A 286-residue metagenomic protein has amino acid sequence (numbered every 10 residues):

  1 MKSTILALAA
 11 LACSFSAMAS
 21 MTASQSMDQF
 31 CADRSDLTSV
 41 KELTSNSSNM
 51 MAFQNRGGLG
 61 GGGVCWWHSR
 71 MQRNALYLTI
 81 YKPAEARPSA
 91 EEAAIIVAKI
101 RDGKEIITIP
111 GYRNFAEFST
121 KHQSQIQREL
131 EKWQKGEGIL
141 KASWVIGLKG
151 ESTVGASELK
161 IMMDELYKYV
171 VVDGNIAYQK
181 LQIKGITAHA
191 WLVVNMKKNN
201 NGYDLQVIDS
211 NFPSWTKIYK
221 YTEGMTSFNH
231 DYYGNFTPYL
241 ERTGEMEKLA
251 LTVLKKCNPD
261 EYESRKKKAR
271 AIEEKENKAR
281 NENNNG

Functional and structural regions predicted by a protein language model:
M1-L8: Bacterial N-terminal signal peptides that target proteins for export
S14-A17: N-terminal signal peptide c-region/cleavage motif recognized by signal peptidases
S20, G185-A188, K197-G286: Cys-His-centered catalytic/binding microenvironment captured across papain-like cysteine peptidases and homologous
A23-A156: Cysteine-nucleophile protease catalytic domains, especially the papain-like/related folds used in DUB/UBL proteases
V154-K198: Active-site-adjacent substructure of cysteine-protease-like catalytic cores
